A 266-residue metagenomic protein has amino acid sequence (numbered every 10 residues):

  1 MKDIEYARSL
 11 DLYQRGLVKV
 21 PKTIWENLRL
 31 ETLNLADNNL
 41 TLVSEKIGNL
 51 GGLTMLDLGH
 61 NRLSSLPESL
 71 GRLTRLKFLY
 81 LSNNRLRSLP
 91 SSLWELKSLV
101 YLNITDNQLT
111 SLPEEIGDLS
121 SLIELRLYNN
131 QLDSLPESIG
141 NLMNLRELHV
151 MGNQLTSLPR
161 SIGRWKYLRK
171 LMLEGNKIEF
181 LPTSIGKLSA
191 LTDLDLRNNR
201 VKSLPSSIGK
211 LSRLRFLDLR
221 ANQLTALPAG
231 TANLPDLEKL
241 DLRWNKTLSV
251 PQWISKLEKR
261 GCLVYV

Functional and structural regions predicted by a protein language model:
I4, W25-R29, G48-L53, G71-L76 (+8 more regions): Leucine-rich repeat
I4-L42: LRR N-terminal entry segment and analogous cap-like coil->beta motifs
L10, E31-L35, L53-L58, L76-L81 (+8 more regions): Conserved hydrophobic beta-strand positions in leucine-rich repeat
V20-T23, V43-K46, L66-E68, L89-S91 (+7 more regions): The feature encodes a structural signal of leucine-rich repeats
G48-S111, E115-N129: A generic tandem-repeat structural signature
I123-D133, E137-F216: Eukaryotic tandem repeat interaction scaffolds
F216, T225-V266: Leucine-rich solenoid repeat scaffolds
